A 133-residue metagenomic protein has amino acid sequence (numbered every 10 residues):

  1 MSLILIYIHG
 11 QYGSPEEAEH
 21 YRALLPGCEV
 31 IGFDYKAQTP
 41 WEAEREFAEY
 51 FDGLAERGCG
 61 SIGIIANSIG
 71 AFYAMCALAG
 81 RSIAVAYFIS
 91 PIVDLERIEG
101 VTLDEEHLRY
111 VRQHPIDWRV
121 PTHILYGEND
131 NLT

Functional and structural regions predicted by a protein language model:
M1-P40: Short, surface-exposed "cap/lid" segments of acyl-processing enzymes
G13-S14, E128-T133: Acidic catalytic loop of the alpha/beta-hydrolase fold
E17, A37-E56: Alpha/beta-hydrolase active-site loop
Y35-Q38, Y87-R97: Active-site nucleophile loop of the alpha/beta-hydrolase fold
S61-I64, A86: Conserved alpha/beta-hydrolase fold motif
I65-A74: Gly/Ala-rich beta-loop-alpha elbow adjacent to hydrolase catalytic centers
A77-R81: Aromatic pocket-lining residues of Rossmann-like dinucleotide-binding sites
W118, I124-Y126, D130: Short beta-strand/loop motif that positions the catalytic acidic residue of the alpha/beta-hydrolase fold
